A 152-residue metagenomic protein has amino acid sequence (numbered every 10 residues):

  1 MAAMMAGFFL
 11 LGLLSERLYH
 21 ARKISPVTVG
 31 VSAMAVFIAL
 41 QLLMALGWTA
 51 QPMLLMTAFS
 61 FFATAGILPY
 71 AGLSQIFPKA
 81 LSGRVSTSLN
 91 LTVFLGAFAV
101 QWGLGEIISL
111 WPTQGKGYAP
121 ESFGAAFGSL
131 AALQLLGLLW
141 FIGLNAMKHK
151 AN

Functional and structural regions predicted by a protein language model:
M1-L18: Transmembrane alpha-helices of Major Facilitator/SLC transporters
F8, P78-T113: A late C-terminal transmembrane helix in Major Facilitator Superfamily
E16-A33: Cytoplasmic membrane-interface "Motif A"-like loop-to-helix N-cap segments of 12-TM Major Facilitator Superfamily
S25, E106-A132: A membrane-interface helix-boundary motif in multi-pass transporters
S32-W48: C-terminal ends and interior cores of transmembrane alpha-helices in multi-pass membrane transporters/permeases
M44-A45, F127-N152: Multi-pass alpha-helical transporter architecture, strongest for 12-TM Major Facilitator/SLC carriers used
Q51-L68: Hydrophobic core of transmembrane alpha-helices in multi-pass small-molecule transporters, especially MFS/SLC-type
T64-P78: Intracellular juxtamembrane helix-capping segments at the cytosolic ends of symmetry-related transmembrane helices
